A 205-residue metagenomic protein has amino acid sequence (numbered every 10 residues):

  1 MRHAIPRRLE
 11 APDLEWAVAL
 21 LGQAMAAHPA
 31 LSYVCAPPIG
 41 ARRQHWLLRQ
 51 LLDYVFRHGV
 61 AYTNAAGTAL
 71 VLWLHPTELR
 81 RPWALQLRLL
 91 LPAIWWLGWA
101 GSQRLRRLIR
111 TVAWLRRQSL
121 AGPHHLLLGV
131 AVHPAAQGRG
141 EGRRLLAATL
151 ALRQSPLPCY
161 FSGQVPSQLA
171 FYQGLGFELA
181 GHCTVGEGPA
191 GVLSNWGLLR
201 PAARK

Functional and structural regions predicted by a protein language model:
I5-A19, A27: A short beta-loop-alpha structural element at the N-terminal edge of CoA-dependent acyl/N-acetyltransferase catalytic
A19-P38: Helix-loop element at the rim of GNAT/NAT acetyltransferase active sites that forms part of the acceptor-substrate
P38-V60: Active-site rim helix/loop that mediates acceptor-substrate recognition in acyltransferases
D53-L74: Conserved beta-hairpin
L72-A131, Q137, G186-G191: Conserved acyl-donor/pantetheine-binding loop and adjacent beta-alpha core of acyl/acetyltransferases and related
P123-H125, L152-Q164: Conserved GNAT acetyl-CoA-binding A-motif
L128-V132, G138-A151: Conserved acetyl-CoA-binding loop-helix of GNAT-fold acetyltransferases
R143, C159, V165-C183, P189-A190: Conserved active-site alpha-helix within GNAT-family acetyltransferase domains
